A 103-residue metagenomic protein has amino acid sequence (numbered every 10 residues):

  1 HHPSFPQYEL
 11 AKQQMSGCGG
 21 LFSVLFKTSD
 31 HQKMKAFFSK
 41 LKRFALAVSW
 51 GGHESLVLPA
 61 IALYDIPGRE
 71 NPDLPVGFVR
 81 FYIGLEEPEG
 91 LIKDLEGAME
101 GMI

Functional and structural regions predicted by a protein language model:
H1-K42, V48-G52, D65-E70: Conserved small-domain helix->loop->beta segment predominantly found in fold-type I
T28, K40, S55-I103: PLP-dependent enzyme catalytic core of the Aspartate aminotransferase-like
A47-V48, R80: Short glycine- and Lys/Arg-enriched binding-loop motifs that mark or flank ligand-binding interfaces
